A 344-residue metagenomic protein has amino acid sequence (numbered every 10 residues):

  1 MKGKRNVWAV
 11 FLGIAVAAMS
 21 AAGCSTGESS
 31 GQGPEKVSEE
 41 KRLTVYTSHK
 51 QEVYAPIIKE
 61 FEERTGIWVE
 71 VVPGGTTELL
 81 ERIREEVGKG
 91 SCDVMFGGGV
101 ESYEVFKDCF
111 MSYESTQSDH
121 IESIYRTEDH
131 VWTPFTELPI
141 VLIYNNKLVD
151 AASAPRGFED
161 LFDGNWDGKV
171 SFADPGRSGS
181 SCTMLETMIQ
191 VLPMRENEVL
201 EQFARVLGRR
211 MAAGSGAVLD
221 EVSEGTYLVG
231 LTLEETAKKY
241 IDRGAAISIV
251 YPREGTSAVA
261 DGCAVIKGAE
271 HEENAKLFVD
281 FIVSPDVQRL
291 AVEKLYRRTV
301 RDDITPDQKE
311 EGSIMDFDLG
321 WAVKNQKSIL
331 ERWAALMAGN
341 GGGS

Functional and structural regions predicted by a protein language model:
M1-R42, G341-S344: Short, low-complexity disordered leader/linker segments with a strong preference for bacterial N-terminal type II
S25-G27, Q32-V105: Early extracytoplasmic/lumenal segment of secretory-pathway proteins
T47-A55, G74-E78, G90-T226: Extracytoplasmic ligand-binding site segments that recognize negatively charged/polar headgroups
E101-F106, S223-E224, L228-A246, R289 (+1 more regions): A ligand-binding cleft/hinge motif common to bilobed small-molecule-binding domains
M111-D119, W132-T133, E159-F162, A245-S257 (+2 more regions): Short beta-strand->loop
I124, L138, L200-R205, R209-A212 (+1 more regions): Periplasmic-binding protein-like
I143-L148, V259-H271, L290-A291: A bilobed periplasmic-binding-protein/Venus flytrap-type ligand-binding module shared by bacterial periplasmic
G168-G176, F281-I304: Periplasmic-binding protein-like
